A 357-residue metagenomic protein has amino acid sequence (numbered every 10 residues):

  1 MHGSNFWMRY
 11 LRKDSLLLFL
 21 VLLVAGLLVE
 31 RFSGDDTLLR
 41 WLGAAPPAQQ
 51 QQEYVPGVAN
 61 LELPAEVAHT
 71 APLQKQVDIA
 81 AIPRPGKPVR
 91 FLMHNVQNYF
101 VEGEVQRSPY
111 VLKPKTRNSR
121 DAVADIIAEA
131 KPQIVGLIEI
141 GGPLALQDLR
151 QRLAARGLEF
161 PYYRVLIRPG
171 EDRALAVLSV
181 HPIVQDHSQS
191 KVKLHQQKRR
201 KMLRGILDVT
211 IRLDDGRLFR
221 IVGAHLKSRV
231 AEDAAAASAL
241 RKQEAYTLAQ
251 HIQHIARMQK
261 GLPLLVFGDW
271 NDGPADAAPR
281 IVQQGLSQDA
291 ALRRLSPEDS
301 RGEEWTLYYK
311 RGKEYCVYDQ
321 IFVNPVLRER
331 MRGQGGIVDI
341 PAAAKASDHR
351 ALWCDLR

Functional and structural regions predicted by a protein language model:
H2-R152, I167-R168: N-terminal, active-site-proximal structural segment of metallo-dependent hydrolase catalytic domains
R9-V77, K201, Q253-L265, N271-R357: Metal-dependent phosphoester-hydrolase catalytic domains
D78-A81, S108-P114, K131-E139, Y163-V165 (+5 more regions): Second-shell loop/turn segments in exported
P88-V101, Q189, L218-S228: Active-site-proximal beta-strand elements of phosphoester/diester hydrolases
H94-V96, I126-L146, V209, I221 (+4 more regions): Active-site beta-strand/loop signature of hydrolases that rely on acidic residues for catalysis
V96-F100, I140-L144, R168-D172, P182-V184 (+5 more regions): Solvent-exposed loop/turn segments at secondary-structure junctions within structured extracellular/periplasmic domains
I140-L226: Structured beta-strand-rich core segments of catalytic domains in phosphoester-bond hydrolases
D214-V222, L226-E244: Metal-dependent phosphoester/phosphodiester hydrolase catalytic core
